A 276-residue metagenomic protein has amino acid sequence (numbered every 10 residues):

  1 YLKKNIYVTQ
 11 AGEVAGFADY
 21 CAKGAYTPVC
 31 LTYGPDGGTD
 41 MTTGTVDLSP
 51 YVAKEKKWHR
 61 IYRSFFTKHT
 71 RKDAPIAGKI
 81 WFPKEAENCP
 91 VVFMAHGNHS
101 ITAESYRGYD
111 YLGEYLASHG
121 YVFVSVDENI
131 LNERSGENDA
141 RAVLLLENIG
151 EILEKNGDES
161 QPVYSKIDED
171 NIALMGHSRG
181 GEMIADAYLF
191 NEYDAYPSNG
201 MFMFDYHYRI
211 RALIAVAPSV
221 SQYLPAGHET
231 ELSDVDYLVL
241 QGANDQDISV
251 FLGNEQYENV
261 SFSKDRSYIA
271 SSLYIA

Functional and structural regions predicted by a protein language model:
Y1-N88: Short conserved active-site loop signatures built around small residues
K79, V91, A117-D127, A173: A fold-wide structural signal in alpha/beta-hydrolase
E85-E87, G136-E182: Gly/Ser-rich "nucleophile elbow"/oxyanion-hole loop immediately N-terminal to the catalytic nucleophile in hydrolases
N88-G97: Short beta-strand element of the alpha/beta-hydrolase
A103-S125: Short amphipathic alpha-helix adjacent to the substrate-entry channel of hydrolases
G181-Y193: Short glycine-enriched nucleophile-adjacent loop and the immediately C-terminal alpha-helix near the catalytic center
D194-P218, V235-D236: A conserved short beta-strand
T230-A276: Active-site-adjacent alpha-helix of alpha/beta-hydrolase-fold enzymes
